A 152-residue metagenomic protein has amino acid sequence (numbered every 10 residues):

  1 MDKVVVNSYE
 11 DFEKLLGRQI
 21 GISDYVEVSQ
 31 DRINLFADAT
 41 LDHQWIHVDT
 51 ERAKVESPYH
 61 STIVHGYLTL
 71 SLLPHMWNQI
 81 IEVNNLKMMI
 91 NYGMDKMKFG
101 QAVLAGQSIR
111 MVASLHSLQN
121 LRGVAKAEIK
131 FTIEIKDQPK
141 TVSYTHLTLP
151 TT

Functional and structural regions predicted by a protein language model:
M1-I90: Hot-dog-fold acyl-thioester-processing enzymes
M76-W77, H116, T148: Short alpha-helical scaffold segments that flank and stabilize functional sites
Y92-I135: Hydrophobic beta-sheet segments that form the core/acyl-binding groove of ACP/CoA-dependent acyl-chain-processing
D137-P139: Solvent-exposed strand-loop boundary residues in beta-sheet-rich modules
T145-T151: Conserved small/polar residues in nucleotide/adenosyl-binding loops
